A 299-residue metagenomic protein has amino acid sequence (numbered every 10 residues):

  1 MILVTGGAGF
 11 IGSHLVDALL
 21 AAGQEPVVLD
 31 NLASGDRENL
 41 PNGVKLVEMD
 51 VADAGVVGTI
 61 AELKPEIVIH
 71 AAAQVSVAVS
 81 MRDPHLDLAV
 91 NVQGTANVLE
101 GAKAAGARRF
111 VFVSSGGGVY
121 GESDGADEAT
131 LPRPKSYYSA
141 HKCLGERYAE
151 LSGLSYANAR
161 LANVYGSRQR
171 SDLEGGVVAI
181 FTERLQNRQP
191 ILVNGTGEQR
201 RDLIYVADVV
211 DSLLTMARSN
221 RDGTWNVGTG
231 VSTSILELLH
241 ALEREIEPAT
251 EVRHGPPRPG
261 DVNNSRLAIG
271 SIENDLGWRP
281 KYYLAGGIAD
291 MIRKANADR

Functional and structural regions predicted by a protein language model:
M1-V164: N-terminal Rossmann-like NAD(P)+-binding domain of SDR-like oxidoreductases, especially those catalyzing
L20, A61, L99, K103 (+6 more regions): A structural alpha-helix within SAM-dependent methyltransferase catalytic domains
S80, L131, Y156-R170, I180-I204 (+1 more regions): A conserved pocket-lining segment of Rossmann-fold NAD(P)-dependent short-chain dehydrogenase/reductase
R82-D83, Y137, R168-L173, N264: Short, solvent-exposed loop/turn segments at secondary-structure boundaries
L144, Y148, S152, F181 (+2 more regions): Hydrophobic alpha-helix immediately C-terminal to the catalytic Tyr-X-X-X-Lys motif of short-chain
L185-R299: C-terminal substrate-binding subdomain of Rossmann-fold SDR/epimerase-dehydratase oxidoreductases
